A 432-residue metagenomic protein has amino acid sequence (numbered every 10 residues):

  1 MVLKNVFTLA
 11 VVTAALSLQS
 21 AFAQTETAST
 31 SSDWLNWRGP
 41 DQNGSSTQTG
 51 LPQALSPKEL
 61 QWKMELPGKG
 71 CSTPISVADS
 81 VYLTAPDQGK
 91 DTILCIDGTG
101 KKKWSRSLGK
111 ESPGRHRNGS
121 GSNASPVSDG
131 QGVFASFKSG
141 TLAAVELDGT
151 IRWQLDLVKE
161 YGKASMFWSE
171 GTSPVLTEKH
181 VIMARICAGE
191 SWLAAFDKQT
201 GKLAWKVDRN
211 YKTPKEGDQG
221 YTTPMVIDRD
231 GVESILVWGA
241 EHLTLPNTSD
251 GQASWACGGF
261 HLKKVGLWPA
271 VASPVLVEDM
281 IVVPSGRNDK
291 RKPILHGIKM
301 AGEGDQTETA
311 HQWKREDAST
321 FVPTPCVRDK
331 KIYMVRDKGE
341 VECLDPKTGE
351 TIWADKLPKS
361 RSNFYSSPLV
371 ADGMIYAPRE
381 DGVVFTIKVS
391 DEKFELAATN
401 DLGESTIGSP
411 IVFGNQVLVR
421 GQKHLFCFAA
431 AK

Functional and structural regions predicted by a protein language model:
M1-K4: N-terminal secretory signal peptides that target proteins for export/translocation
T8-S20: Bacterial N-terminal signal peptides
F22-K432: Noncatalytic, solvent-exposed loop/strand surfaces of beta-propeller-type extracellular/periplasmic domains
